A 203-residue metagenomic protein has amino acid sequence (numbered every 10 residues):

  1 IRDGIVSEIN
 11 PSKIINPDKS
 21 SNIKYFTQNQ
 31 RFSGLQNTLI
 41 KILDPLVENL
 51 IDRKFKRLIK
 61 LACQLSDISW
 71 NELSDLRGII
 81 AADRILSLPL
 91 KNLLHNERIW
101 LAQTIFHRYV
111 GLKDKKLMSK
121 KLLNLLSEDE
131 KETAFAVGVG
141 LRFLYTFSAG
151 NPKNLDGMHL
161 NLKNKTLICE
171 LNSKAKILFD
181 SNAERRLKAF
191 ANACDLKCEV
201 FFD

Functional and structural regions predicted by a protein language model:
I1-S21: Oxyanion-binding/catalytic loops of NTP- or PPi-dependent enzymes
N22, F26, G34-L160: Divalent metal-dependent catalytic cores for phosphoryl transfer on phosphate-bearing substrates
S69, K174-A175: A generic structural motif
R84-I85, L167-I168, C198: Divalent-cation-assisted or electrostatically stabilized phosphate/pyrophosphate-binding catalytic cores
N164-S173: Short, aliphatic-rich beta-strand segments
K176-K197: Short, non-transmembrane amphipathic alpha-helical segments
V200-D203: Short proline/glycine- and acidic-rich turn/helix-capping motifs at secondary-structure junctions
